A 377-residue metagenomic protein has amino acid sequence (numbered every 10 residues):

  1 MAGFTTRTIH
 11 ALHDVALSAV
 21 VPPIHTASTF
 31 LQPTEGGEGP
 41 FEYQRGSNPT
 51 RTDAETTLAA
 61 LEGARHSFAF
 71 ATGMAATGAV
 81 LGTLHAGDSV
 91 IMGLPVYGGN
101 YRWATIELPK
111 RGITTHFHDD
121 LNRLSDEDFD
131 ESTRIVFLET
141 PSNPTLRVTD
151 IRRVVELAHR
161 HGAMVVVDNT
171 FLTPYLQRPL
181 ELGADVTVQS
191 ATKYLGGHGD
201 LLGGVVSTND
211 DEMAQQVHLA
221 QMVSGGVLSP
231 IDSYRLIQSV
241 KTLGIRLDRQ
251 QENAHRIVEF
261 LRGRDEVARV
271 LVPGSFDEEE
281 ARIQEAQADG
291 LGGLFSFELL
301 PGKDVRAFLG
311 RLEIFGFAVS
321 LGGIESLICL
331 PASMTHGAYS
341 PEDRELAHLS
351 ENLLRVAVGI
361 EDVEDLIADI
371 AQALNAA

Functional and structural regions predicted by a protein language model:
M1-I24: Short conserved active-site loop signatures built around small residues
A2, T105, T114-H116, R246 (+3 more regions): PLP-dependent enzyme catalytic core of the Aspartate aminotransferase-like
I24-H25, P33-D53, T57, L327-N352: Glycine-rich phosphate/pyrophosphate-binding loop and adjacent beta-alpha nucleotide/cofactor-binding cores
T29-G78, T83, G99-I106: Conserved N-terminal alpha-helix of the aminotransferase class I/II PLP-enzyme fold
H66-E266: Conserved PLP-enzyme active-site core in the AAT-like
S224-G225, L312-G322, A373-A377: A common structural junction motif
L236-I245, G292-L300, R355-G359: Short, well-ordered beta-strand elements within core beta-sheets of diverse protein domains
H255-V319, S340-E345: Conserved small-domain helix->loop->beta segment predominantly found in fold-type I
